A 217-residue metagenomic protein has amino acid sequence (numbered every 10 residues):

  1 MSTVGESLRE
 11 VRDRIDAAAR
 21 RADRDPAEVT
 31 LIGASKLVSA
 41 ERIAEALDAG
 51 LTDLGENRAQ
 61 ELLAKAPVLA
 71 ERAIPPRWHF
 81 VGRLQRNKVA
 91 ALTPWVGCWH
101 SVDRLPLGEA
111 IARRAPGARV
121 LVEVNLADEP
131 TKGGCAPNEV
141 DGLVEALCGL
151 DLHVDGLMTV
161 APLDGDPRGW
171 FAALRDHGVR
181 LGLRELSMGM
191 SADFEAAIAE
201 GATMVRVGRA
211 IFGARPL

Functional and structural regions predicted by a protein language model:
M1-A192, I198-E200, A214: Conserved alpha/beta-domain cores
A202-L217: Gly/Pro- and small hydrophobic-enriched strand-loop and loop-to-helix capping segments that sit at the rims
